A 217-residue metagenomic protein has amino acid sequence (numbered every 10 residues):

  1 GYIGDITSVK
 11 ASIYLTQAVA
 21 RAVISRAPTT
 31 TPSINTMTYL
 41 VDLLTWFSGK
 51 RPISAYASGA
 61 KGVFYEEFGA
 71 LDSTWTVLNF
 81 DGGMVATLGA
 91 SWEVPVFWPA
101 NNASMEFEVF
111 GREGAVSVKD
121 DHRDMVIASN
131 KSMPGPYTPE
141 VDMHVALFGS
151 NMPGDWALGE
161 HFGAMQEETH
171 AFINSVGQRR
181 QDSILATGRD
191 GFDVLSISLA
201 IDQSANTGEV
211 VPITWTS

Functional and structural regions predicted by a protein language model:
G1-G69, T74, G208: Predominantly a Rossmann-like dinucleotide-binding segment in NAD(P)-dependent oxidoreductases
I6-V9, T87-A90, V118-K119: Beta-strand scaffold of nucleotide-dependent catalytic cores
S12-Q17, K61, W92, E113-A115 (+2 more regions): Short, flexible active-site-adjacent loop segments at beta-strand->alpha-helix junctions, enriched in small/polar
I34, T38-D42, G163-H170, R189-S196: A structural signal for well-ordered alpha-helical segments within the folded catalytic domains of diverse enzymes
T38, F64, A90-F97: Glycine-rich phosphate/pyrophosphate-binding beta-alpha loops
G49, N174-Q178, N206: Residues at helix-coil transition
W75, F80-G82, W98, S104-R189 (+2 more regions): C-terminal glycine/acidic-rich active-site capping loop/insertion
I197-T207: Short arginine-rich
